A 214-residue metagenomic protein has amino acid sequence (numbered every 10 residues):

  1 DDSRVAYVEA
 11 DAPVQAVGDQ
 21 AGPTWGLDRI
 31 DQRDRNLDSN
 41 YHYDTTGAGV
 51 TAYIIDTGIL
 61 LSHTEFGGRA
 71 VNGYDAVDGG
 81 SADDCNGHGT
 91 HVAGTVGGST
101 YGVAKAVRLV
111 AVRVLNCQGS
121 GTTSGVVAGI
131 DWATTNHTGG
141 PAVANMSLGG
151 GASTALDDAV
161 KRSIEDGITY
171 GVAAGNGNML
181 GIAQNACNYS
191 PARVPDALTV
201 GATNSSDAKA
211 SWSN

Functional and structural regions predicted by a protein language model:
D2-T51, T64-E65, Y74: Protease zymogen maturation seam
S3, A12, H137, P195-L198: Structural motif
R4, G26, S62, H88-V92 (+4 more regions): Stable alpha-helical elements in mature extracytoplasmic
V5, R108, T169: Residue-level detector of anion-binding/catalytic polar loops
P13, R35, T57-G58, S205: Solvent-exposed coil/turn segments that connect beta secondary-structure elements in extracytoplasmic/periplasmic
N40-N72, G80-G125, T138-V143, I164-E165 (+3 more regions): Subtilisin-like serine protease catalytic core
G79, G119-V126, M146-N214: Substrate-binding/specificity loop regions of serine endopeptidase catalytic domains, predominantly subtilases
G129-H137: Short, well-structured alpha-helical segments in soluble
